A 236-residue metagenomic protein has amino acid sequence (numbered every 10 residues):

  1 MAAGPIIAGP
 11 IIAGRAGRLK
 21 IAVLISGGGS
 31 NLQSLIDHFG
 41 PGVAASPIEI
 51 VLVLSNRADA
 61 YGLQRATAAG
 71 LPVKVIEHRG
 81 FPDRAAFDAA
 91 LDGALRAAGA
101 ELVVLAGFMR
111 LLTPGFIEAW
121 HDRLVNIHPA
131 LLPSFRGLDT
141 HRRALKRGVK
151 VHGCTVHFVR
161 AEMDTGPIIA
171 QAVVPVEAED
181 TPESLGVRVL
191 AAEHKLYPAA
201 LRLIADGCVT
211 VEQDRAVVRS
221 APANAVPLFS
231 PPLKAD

Functional and structural regions predicted by a protein language model:
A2-K20, V43-P47, V75, K195-D236: An anion-binding loop in the catalytic cleft
A2-Y61, R65: N-terminal Rossmann-like dinucleotide-binding module
H38, A106-R219: Donor/substrate-binding cores of folate-linked one-carbon enzymes
S55-R57, R79-G80, R84-A85, A98-P114: N-terminal glycine-rich "phosphate-gripper" loop used for MgATP/nucleotide binding and carboxylate activation
A69-G70, W120: Short, structured coil segments at secondary-structure junctions
P72, E101, K150: Residue-level detector of anion-binding/catalytic polar loops
K74-R79, I127: Short beta->alpha connector loops at strand-helix junctions that form conserved, small/polar/Pro-enriched
